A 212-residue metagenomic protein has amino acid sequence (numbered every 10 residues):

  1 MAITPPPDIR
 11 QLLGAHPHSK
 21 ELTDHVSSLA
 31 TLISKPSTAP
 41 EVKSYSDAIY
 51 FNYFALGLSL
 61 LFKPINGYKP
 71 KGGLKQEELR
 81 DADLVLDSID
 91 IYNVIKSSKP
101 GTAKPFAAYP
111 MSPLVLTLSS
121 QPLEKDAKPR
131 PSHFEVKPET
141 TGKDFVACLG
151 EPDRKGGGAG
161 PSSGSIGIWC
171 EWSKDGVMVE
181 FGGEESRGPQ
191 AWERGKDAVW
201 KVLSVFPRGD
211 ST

Functional and structural regions predicted by a protein language model:
A2-T212: A cross-family detector of function-defining hotspots
